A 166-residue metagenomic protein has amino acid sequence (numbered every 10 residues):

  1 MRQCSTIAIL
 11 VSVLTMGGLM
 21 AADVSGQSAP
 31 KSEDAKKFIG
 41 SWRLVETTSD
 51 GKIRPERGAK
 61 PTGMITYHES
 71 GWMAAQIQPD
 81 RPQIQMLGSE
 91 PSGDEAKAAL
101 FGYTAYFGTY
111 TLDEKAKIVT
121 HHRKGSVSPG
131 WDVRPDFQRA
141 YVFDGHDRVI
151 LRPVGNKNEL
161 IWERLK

Functional and structural regions predicted by a protein language model:
M1-V11: Bacterial N-terminal signal peptides that target proteins for export
V11-G17: Core hydrophobic alpha-helical transmembrane segments of single-pass membrane proteins
G17-K166: Lipid interaction determinants
